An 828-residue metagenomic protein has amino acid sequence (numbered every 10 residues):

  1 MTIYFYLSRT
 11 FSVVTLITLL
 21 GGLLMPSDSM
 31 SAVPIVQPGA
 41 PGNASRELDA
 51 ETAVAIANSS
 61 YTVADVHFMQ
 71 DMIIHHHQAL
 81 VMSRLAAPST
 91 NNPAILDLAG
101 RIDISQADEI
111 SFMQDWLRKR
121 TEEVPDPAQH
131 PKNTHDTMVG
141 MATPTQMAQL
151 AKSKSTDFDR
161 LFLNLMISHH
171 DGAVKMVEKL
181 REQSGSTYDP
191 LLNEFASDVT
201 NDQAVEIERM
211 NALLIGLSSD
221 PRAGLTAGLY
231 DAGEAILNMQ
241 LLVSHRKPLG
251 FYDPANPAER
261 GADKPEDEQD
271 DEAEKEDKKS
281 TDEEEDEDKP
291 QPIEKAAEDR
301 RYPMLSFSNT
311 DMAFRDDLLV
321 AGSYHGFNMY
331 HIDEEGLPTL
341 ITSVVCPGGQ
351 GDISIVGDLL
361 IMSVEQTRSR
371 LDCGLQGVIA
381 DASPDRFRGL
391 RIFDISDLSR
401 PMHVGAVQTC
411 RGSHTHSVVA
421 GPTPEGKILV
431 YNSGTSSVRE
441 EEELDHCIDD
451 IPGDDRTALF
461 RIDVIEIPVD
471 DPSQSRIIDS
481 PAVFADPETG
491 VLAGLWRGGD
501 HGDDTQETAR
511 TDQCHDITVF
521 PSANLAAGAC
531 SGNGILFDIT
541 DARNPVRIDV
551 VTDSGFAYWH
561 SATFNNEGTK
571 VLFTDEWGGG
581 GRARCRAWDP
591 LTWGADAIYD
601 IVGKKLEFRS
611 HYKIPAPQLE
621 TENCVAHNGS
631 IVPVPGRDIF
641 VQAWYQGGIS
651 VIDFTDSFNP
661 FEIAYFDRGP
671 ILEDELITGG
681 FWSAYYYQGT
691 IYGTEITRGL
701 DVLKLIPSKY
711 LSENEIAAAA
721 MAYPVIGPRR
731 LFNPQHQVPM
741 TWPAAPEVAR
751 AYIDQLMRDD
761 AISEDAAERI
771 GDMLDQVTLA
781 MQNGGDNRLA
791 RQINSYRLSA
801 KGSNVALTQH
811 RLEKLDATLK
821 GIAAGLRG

Functional and structural regions predicted by a protein language model:
T2-V14: Bacterial N-terminal signal peptides that target proteins for export
S12-L23: Bacterial N-terminal signal peptides
M25-Q37, S45-E47, A107, Q114 (+1 more regions): Hydrophobic, helix-prone linear segments
S29-S219: All-alpha RGS (Regulator of G-protein Signaling) helical domain and cognate RGS-like helical scaffolds
R46, I74-V81, D108-S111, T145-A148 (+11 more regions): Generic structural signal for well-ordered, non-membrane alpha-helices
V63, H67-Q70, D157, N164 (+5 more regions): Short, solvent-exposed segments of well-ordered alpha helices
S219-Q755: Feature marking well-ordered beta-strand scaffolds used for ligand recognition
A718-G828: Soluble extracellular-acting proteins and domains
